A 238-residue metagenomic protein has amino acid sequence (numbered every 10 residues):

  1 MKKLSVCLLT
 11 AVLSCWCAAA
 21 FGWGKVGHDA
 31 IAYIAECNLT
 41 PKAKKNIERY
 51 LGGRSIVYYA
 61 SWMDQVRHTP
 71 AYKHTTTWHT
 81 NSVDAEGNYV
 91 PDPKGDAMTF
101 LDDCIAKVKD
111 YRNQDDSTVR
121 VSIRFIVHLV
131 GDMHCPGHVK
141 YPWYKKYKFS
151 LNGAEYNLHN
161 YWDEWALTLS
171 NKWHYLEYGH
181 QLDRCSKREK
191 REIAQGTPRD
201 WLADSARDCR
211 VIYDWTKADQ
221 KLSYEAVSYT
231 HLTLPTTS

Functional and structural regions predicted by a protein language model:
M1-L8: Bacterial N-terminal signal peptides that target proteins for export
F21-G95, L101-C104: An N-terminal structural lobe/cap that precedes and organizes the functional/catalytic core across diverse proteins
G24-V26, N113-S122, L222-V227: Structural motif
T69-W165: Acidic/His-rich structured neighborhood in mature extracellular/periplasmic domains
W143, K148-Y229: Domain-level detector of nuclease and nuclease-like folds in predominantly extracellular/periplasmic contexts
T230-T236: Conserved small/polar residues in nucleotide/adenosyl-binding loops
